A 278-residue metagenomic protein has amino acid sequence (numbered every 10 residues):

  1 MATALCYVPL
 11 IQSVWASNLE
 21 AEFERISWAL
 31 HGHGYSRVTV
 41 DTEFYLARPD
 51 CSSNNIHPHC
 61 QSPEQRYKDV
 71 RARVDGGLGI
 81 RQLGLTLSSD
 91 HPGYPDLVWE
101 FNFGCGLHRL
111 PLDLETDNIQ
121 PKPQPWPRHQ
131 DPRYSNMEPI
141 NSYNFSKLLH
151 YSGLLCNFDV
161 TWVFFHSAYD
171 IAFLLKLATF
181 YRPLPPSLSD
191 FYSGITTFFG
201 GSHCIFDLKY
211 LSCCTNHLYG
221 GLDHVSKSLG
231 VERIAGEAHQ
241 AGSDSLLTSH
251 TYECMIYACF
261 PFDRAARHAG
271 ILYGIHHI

Functional and structural regions predicted by a protein language model:
A2-L87: Entry/capping segment at the start of metal-dependent catalytic domains with acidic active-site entry clusters
S53, L78-I278: Metal-dependent phosphoesterase core characteristic of DEDDh/y 3'-5' exonuclease domains
